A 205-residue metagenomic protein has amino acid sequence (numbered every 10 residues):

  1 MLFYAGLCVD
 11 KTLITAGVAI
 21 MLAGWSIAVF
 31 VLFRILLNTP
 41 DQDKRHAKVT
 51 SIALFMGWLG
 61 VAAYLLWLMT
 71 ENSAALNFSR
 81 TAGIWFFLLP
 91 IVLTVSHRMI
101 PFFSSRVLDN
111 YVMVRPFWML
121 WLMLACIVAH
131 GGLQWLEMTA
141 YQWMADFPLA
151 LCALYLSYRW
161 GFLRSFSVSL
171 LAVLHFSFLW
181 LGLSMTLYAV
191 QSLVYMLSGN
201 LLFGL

Functional and structural regions predicted by a protein language model:
M1-L205: Hydrophobic alpha-helical transmembrane segments of multi-pass integral membrane proteins
